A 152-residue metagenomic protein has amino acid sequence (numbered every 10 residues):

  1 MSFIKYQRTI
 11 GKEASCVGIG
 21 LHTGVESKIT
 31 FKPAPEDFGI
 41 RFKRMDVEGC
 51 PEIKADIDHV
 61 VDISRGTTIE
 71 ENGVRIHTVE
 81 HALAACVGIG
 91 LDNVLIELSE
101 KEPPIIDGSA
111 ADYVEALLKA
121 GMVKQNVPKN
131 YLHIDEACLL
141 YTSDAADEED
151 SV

Functional and structural regions predicted by a protein language model:
M1-D92, S99-S143: C-terminal regulatory domains involved in ligand/effector binding and gene-expression control
Y141-V152: Single conserved hydrophobic/aromatic residue that forms the stacking wall/gate of nucleotide- or nucleobase-binding
